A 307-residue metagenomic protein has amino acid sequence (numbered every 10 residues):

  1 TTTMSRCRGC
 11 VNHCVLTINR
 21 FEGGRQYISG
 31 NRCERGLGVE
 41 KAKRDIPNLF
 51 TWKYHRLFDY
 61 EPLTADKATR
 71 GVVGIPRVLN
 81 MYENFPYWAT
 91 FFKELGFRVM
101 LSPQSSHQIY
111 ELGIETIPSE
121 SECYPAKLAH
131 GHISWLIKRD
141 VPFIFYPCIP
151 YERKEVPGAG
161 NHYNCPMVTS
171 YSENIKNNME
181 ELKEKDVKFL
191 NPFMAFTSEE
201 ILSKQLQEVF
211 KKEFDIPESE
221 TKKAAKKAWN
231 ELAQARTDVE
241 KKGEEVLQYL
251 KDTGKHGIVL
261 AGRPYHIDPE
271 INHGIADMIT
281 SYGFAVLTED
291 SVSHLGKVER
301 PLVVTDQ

Functional and structural regions predicted by a protein language model:
T1-Q307: An N-terminal assembly and electron-transfer interface module characteristic of large anaerobic redox and radical
